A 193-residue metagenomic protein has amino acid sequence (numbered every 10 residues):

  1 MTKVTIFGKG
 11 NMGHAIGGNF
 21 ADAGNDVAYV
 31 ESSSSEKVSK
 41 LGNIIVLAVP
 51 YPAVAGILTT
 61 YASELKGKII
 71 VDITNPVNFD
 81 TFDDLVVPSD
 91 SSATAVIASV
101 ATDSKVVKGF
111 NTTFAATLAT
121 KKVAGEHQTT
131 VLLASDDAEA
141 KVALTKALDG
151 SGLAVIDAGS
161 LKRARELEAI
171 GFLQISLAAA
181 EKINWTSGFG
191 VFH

Functional and structural regions predicted by a protein language model:
M1-E36, K40: NAD(P)+-binding Rossmann beta1-loop-alpha1 motif at the extreme N-terminus of oxidoreductases
G18, T59, A95-V96: Active-site phosphate/pyrophosphate- and oxyanion-stabilizing loops and adjacent acidic/basic residues in soluble
Y29, K105-G109, I156-A158: General beta-strand structural signal in soluble alpha/beta enzymes
E36-I69, I73-T81: Rossmann-like NAD(P)-binding element
T74-V123: Rossmann-fold NAD(P)-binding glycine/threonine-rich loop
T129-H193: Active-site-lining helix/loop region of Rossmann-like oxidoreductase modules
